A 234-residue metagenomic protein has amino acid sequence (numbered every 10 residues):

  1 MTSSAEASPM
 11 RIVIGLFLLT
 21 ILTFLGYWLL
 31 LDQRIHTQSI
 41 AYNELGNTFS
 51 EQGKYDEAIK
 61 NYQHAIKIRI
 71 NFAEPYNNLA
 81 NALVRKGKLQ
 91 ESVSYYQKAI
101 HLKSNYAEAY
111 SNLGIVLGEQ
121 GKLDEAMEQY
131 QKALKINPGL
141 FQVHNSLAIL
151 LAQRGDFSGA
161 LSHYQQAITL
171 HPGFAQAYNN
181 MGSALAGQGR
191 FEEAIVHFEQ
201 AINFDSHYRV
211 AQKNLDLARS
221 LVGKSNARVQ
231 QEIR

Functional and structural regions predicted by a protein language model:
M1-A41: Long, contiguous interaction/recruitment modules in multidomain scaffold/adaptor proteins
W28-I40, E44, H64, I68 (+2 more regions): Catalytic lumenal/periplasmic loop and adjoining terminal transmembrane helix of membrane glycan-assembly enzymes
I40-E51, K60, E74-R85, E108-E119 (+3 more regions): Conserved alpha-helical positions within TPR/SEL1-like repeat arrays
Q52-H64, R85-K98, E108, G118-K132 (+5 more regions): Structural signature of tandem alpha-helical TPR/SEL1-like repeats, specifically the intra-repeat loop/turn
I195, I202, H207-S220: Leucine-rich solenoid repeat scaffolds
